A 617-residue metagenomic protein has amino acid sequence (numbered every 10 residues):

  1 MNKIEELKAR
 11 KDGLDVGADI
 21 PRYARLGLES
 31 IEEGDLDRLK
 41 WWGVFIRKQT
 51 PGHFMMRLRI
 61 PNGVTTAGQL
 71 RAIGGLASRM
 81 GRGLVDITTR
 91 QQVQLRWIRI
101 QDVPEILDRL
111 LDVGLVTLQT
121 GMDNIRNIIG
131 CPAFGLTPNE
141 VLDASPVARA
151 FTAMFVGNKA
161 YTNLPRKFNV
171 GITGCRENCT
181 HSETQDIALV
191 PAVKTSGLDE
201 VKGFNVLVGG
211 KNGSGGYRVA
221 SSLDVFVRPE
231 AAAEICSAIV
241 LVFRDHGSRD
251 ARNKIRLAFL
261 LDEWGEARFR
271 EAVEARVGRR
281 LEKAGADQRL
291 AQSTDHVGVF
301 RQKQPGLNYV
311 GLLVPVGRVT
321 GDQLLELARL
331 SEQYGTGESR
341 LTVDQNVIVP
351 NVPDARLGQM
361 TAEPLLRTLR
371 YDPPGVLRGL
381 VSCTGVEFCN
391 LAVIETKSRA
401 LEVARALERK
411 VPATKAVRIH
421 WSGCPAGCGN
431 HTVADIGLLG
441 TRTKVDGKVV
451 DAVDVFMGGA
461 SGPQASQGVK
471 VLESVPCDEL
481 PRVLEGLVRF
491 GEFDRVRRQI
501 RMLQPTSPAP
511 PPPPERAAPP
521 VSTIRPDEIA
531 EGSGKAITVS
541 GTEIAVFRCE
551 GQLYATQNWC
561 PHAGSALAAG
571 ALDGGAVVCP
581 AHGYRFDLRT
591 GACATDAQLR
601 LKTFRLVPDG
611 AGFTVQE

Functional and structural regions predicted by a protein language model:
M1-W42, T180-S182, A232, C236-G285: Charge-rich, low-complexity segments
N2, E6, R25-E33, H53-V201 (+2 more regions): Small-residue-enriched alpha-helical segments and adjacent helix-cap loops that form tight helix-helix packing
G83-I87, M122, N158-P165, F243-L261 (+6 more regions): Flexible, glycine/charged-enriched surface loops at secondary-structure junctions
W97, Q101-G114, R244-K303, N308 (+3 more regions): Terminal amphipathic helices with adjacent charged low-complexity linkers/tails
T162-R270, T432-D494: Mobile "lid/hinge" segments at catalytic clefts and subdomain interfaces of large enzymes
S248, G468-T523, Q598-E617: Short flanking/linker segments adjacent to small metal-binding domains or redox-active Cys/His motifs
A416, G423-A426, G447-S474, Y584-E617: Short Fe-S-cluster ligation motifs
E528-E617: Rieske [2Fe-2S] iron-sulfur-binding domain
